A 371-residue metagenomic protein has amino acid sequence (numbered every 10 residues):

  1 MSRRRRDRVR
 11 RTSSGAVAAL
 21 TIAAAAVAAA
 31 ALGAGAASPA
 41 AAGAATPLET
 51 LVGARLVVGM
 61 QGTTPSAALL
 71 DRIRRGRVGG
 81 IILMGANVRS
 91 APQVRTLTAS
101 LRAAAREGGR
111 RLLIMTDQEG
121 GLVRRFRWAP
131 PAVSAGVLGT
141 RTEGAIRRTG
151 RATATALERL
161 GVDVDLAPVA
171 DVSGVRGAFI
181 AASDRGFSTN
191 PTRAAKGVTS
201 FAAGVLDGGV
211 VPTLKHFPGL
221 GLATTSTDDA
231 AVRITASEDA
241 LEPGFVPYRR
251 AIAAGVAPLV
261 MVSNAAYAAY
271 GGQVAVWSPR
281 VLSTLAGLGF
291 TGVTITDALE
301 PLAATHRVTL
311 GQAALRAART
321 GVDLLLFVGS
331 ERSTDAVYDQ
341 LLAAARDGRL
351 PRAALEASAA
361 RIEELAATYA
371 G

Functional and structural regions predicted by a protein language model:
M1-A23: N-terminal export and membrane-targeting signals
R3, S38-T116, G120-R127, V322: N-terminal hydrophobic targeting/anchoring segments and the immediately downstream early-domain regions of hydrolases
A25-E49, G371: C-terminal region of N-terminal signal peptides and the immediate post-cleavage residues of exported proteins
L48, A68, R89-R102, R106 (+1 more regions): Second-shell residues forming the walls of enzyme active-site clefts
A54-M60, G79-L83, L112-Q118, V164-P168 (+5 more regions): Hydrophobic faces of well-ordered beta-strands that scaffold small-molecule active sites in alpha/beta enzyme cores
R102-P130, I146-S173, A194-G219: Glycine-rich, aromatic-flanked loop segments that form ligand/cofactor-binding clefts across common enzyme folds
P130-T142, G186-S188: A charged helix-plus-loop insertion that forms the helical arch/lid used to bind and gate nucleic-acid substrates
Q340-A343, D347-G371: Mid-to-C-terminal alpha-helical segments outside catalytic/metal-binding sites
